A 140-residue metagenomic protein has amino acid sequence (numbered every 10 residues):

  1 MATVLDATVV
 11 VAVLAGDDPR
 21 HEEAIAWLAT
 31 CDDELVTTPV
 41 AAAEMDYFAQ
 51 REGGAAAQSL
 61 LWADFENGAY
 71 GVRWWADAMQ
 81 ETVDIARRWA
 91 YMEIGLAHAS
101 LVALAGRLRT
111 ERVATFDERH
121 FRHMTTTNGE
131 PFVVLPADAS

Functional and structural regions predicted by a protein language model:
M1, C31-L35, G68-G71, R107-R112: Short active-site oxyanion
M1-T37, Q50-L60, N128, A139-S140: Short, well-structured N-terminal submotif of metal-dependent ribonuclease cores
D6, E44, H98, D117: Acidic active-site catalytic centers that drive phospho-/nucleotidyl reactions and related ester hydrolyses
V10-V11, A42, F121: A generic structural signal for short hydrophobic patches within well-formed alpha-helices
E44-D46, Q50-G71: Active-site-proximal, substrate-binding regions of enzyme catalytic domains and RNA-binding/basic surfaces
G71-F116: Active-site neighborhoods of divalent-metal-dependent phosphate/nucleic-acid chemistry enzymes
V102, G106-S140: Acidic, PIN/NYN-like endoribonuclease modules and their adjacent C-terminal/linker elements
